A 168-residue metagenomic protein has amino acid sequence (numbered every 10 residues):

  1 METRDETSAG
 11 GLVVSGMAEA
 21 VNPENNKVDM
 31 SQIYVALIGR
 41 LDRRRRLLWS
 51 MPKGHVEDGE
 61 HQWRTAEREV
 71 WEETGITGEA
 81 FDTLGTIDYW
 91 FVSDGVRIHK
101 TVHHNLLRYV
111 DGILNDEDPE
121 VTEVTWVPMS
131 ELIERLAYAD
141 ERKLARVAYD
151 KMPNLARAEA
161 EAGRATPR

Functional and structural regions predicted by a protein language model:
M1-M51: N-terminal strand-loop-strand
T7-A9, I33, K100-H103, T122: Change "...and in nucleic-acid phosphodiester-cleaving endonucleases..." to "...and in nucleic-acid processing enzymes
M17-A20, D42-R45, E57-D58, T86-Y89 (+1 more regions): Short, charged/polar surface micro-motifs in flexible loops or helix N-caps
M51-L84: The catalytic Nudix box helix
E57-H61, K100, P119, A139: Residues at secondary-structure transition points
W71, G75-G112: Active-site segment of metal-dependent pyrophosphate-handling enzymes, primarily the Nudix hydrolase catalytic core
H104, R108, I113-A148: NUDIX/MutT-family hydrolases
E134-R168: Charged phosphate-binding loop/patch that engages nucleotide di/tri-phosphates or the phosphate backbone of nucleic
